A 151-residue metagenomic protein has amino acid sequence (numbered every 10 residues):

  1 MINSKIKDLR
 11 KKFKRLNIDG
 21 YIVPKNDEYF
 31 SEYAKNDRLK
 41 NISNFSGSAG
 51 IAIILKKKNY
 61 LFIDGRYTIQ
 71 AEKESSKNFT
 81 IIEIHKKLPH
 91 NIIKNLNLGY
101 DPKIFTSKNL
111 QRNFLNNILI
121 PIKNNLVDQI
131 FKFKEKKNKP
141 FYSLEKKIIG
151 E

Functional and structural regions predicted by a protein language model:
M1-K94, I104-E151: N-terminal accessory/capping or targeting/presequence segment of soluble
L96-L98: DNA replication sliding-clamp ring fold and its partner-interaction surfaces
Y100-P102: Well-ordered alpha/beta subsegment
